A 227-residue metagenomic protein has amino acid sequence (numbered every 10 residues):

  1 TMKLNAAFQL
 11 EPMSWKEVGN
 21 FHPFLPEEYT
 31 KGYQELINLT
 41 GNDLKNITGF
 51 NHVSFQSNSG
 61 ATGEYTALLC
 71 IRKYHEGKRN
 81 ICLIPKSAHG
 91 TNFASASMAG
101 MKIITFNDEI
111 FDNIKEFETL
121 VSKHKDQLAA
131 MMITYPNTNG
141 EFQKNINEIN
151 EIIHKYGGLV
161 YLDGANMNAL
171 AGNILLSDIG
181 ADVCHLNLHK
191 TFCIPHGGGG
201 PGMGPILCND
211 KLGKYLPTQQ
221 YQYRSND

Functional and structural regions predicted by a protein language model:
T1, P23-E28, G172, G204: Short, mixed-charge, low-aromatic patches
T1-F8, G60, D163, G204: Residue-level detector of functionally special positions within alpha-helical transmembrane segments of multi-pass
T1-L25: Terminal amphipathic helices with adjacent charged low-complexity linkers/tails
F8, R224-D227: Glycine-rich phosphate/pyrophosphate-binding loop and adjacent beta-alpha nucleotide/cofactor-binding cores
P12-K16, L39-G41, V121: Short hydrophobic/aromatic-rich motifs at helix boundaries and adjacent loops
V18-N58: Conserved N-terminal alpha-helix of the aminotransferase class I/II PLP-enzyme fold
G32, T62-Y223: Conserved PLP-enzyme active-site core in the AAT-like
